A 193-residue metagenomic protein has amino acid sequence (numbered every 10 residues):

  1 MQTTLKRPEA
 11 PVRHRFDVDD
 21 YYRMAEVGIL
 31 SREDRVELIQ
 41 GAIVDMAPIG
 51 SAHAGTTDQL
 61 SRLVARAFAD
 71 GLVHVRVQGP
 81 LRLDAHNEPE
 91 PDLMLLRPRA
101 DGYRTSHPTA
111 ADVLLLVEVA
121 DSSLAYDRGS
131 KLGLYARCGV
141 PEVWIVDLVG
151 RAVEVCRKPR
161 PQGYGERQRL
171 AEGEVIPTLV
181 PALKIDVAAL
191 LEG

Functional and structural regions predicted by a protein language model:
M1-G193: Gly/Pro/Ser/Thr-rich low-complexity, intrinsically disordered segments predominantly at protein N-termini
